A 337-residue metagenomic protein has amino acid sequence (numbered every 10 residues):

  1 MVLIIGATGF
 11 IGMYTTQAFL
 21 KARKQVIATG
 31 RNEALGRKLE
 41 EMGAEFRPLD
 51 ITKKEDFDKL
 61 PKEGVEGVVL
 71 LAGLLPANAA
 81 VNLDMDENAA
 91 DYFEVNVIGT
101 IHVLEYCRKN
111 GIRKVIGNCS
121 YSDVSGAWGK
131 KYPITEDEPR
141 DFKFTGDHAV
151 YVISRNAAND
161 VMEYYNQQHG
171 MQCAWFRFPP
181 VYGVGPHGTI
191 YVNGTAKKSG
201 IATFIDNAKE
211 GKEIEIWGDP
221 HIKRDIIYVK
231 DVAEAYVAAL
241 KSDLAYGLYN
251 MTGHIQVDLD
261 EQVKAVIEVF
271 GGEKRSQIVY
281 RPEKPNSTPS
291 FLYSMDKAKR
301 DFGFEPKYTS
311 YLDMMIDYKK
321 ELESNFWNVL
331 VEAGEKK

Functional and structural regions predicted by a protein language model:
L3-K21: N-terminal Rossmann NAD(P)H-binding glycine-rich loop of SDR-like oxidoreductase domains
I5, T29, V68-L71, V115-Y121 (+1 more regions): SDR active-site strand-loop-helix element
T29-E33, I51: N-terminal Rossmann-fold cofactor-binding loop
E45, I51-V95: NAD(P)H-binding glycine-rich loop region in Rossmannoid oxidoreductase-like domains and their noncatalytic homologs
I98-V150: Conserved Rossmann-fold NAD(P)-dependent oxidoreductase catalytic core, especially the SDR/UDP-sugar
C119, A158-H187: Conserved beta-loop-beta element that borders a ligand/cofactor-binding pocket
V150-I153, A157, V161, A174-W175 (+3 more regions): Substrate-positioning beta->alpha
K209-K212, W217-K337: C-terminal substrate-binding subdomain of Rossmann-fold SDR/epimerase-dehydratase oxidoreductases
